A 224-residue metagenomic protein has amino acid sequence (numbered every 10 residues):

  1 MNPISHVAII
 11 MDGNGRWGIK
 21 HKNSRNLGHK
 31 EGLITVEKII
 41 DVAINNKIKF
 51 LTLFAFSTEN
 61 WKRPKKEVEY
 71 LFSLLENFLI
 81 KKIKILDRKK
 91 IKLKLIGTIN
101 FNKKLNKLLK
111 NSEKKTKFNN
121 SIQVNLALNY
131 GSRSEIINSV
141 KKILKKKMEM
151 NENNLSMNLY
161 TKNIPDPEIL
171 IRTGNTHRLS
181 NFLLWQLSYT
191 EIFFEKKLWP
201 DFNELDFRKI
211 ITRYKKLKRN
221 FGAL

Functional and structural regions predicted by a protein language model:
M1-L224: Flexible, compositionally biased loop and terminal segments
